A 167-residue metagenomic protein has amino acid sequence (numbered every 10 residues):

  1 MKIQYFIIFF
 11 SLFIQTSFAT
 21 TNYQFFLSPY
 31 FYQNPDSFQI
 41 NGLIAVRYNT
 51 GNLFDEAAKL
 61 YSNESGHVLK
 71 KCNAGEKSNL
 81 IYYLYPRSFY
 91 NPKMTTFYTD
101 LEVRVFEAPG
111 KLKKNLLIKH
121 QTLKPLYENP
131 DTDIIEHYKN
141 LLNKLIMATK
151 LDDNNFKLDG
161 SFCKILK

Functional and structural regions predicted by a protein language model:
K2-I8: Sec-dependent signal peptide recognition, specifically the positively charged N-region followed immediately by
L12-N63, L158-K167: A structural "domain/chain start" motif
F25-F31, N79-P86, L142-M147: Extended low-polarity, hydrophobic cluster-rich segments
I44-Y48, A108-F156, F162: Short secondary-structure boundary motifs at beta->alpha junctions and helix caps
A45-F89: Short, solvent-exposed, polar/charged sequence segments at loop or secondary-structure edges
K70-E128: Surface-exposed short loop/turn segments
